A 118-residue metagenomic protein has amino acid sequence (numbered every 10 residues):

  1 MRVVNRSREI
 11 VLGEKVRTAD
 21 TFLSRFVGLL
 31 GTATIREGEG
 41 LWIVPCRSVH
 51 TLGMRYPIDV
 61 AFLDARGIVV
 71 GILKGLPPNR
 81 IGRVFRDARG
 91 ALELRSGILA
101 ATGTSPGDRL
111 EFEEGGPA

Functional and structural regions predicted by a protein language model:
M1-A118: Compact, glycine-rich, soluble single-domain proteins
